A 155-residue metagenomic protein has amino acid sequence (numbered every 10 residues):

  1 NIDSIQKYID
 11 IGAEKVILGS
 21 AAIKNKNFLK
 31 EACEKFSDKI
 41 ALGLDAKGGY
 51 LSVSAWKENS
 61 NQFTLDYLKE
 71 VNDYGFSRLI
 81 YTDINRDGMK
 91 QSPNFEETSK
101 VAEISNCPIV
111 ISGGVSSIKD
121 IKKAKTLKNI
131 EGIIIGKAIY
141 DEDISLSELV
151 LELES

Functional and structural regions predicted by a protein language model:
N1-A13, E96-E131: Catalytic cores of alpha/beta
I2-D87: Conserved anion-binding
L18, D87, S112-G113, E131 (+1 more regions): Short glycine-rich loop/turn motifs that provide flexible caps or phosphate-binding loops at active sites
I23, G114-V115, I139-Y140: Short, surface-exposed acidic/glycine-rich loop or hinge patches that mediate macromolecular interfaces
K24, M89-P93, D141: Secondary-structure boundary/capping motif
F28-K35, I40, A102, I121 (+1 more regions): C-terminal helical cap(s) of enzyme catalytic domains, especially alpha/beta-barrels
L29-D45, K90-S117: Alpha-helix-loop-beta-strand connector modules within alpha/beta enzyme cores
D87, S117-K119, D141: Active-site environment of divalent metal-dependent phosphoester hydrolases
